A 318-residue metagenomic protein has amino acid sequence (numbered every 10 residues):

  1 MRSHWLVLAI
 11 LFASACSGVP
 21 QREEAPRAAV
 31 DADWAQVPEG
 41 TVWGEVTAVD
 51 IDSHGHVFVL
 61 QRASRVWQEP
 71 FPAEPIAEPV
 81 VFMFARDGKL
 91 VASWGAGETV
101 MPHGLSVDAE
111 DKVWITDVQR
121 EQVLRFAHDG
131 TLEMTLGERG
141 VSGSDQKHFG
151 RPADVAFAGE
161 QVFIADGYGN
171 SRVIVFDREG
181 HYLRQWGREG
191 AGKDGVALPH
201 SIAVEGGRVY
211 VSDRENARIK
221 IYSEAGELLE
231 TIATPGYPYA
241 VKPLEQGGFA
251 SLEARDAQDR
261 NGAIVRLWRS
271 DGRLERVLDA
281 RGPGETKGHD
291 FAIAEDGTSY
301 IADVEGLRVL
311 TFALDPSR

Functional and structural regions predicted by a protein language model:
H4-W5, G288: Structural motif marking the loop-to-transmembrane transition
W5-A15: Bacterial N-terminal signal peptides
S17-R318: Eukaryotic scaffold repeat domains enriched in small/polar residues
